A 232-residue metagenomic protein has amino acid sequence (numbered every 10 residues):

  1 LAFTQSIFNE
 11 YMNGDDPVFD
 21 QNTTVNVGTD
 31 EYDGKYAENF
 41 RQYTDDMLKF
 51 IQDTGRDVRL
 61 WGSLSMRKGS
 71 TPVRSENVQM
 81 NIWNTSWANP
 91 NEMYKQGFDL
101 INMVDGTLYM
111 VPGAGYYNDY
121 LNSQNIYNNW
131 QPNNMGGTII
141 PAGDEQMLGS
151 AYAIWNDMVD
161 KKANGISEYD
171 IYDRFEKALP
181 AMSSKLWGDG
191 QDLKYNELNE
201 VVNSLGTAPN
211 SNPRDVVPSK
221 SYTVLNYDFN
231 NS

Functional and structural regions predicted by a protein language model:
L1-V78, W83-G97: Active-site neighborhood of glycoside hydrolase catalytic domains
D30, A153-W155, F229-N230: Short loop/turn segments at strand-loop or loop-helix junctions that form parts of catalytic or ligand-binding pockets
N39, K49, G97, G115-Y116 (+2 more regions): Intrinsic disorder/low-structure terminal segments
T71-V78, N84-S221: Flexible, acidic glycine-rich loops studded with aromatic residues
V217-S232: Extracytoplasmic low-complexity segments
